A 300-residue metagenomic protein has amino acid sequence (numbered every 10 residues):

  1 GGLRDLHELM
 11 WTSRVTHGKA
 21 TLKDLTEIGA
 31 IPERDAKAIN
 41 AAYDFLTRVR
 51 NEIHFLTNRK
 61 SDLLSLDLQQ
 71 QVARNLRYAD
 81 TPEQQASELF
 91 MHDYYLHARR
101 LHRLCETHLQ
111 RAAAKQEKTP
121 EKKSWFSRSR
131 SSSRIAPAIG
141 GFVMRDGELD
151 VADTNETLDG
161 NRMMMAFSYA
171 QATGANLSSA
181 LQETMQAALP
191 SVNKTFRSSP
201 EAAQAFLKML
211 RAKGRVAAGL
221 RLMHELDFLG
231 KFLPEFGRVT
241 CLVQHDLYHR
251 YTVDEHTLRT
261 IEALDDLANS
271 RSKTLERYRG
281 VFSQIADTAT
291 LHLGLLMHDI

Functional and structural regions predicted by a protein language model:
G1-H249: Non-catalytic interface/linker regions that flank or bridge core catalytic/transmembrane domains
L6, V49, M223, T260 (+1 more regions): His-Asp-centered metal-binding catalytic motifs of divalent-metal-dependent phosphohydrolases/nucleases
R14, G174, A268-S272, D299-I300: Structural motif corresponding to the C-terminal cap of alpha-helices
T16, N40-Y43, Y251-D254, L258 (+2 more regions): Alpha-helix N-cap/helix-start motif at coil-to-helix transitions, marked by capping-box chemistry
R197, E201, L207, D227 (+3 more regions): Helical catalytic core of nucleic-acid polymerases
K231-V243, H256-L258, A263-D266, S270 (+1 more regions): Core mixed alpha/beta domains of very large multi-subunit molecular machines
V243, L247-H249, S272-D287: Histidine/acidic-rich helix-loop-helix segments that form or flank divalent-metal centers in metalloenzyme catalytic
H245, H249, E255-H256, H298: Histidine-centered active-site/metal-ligand motif
